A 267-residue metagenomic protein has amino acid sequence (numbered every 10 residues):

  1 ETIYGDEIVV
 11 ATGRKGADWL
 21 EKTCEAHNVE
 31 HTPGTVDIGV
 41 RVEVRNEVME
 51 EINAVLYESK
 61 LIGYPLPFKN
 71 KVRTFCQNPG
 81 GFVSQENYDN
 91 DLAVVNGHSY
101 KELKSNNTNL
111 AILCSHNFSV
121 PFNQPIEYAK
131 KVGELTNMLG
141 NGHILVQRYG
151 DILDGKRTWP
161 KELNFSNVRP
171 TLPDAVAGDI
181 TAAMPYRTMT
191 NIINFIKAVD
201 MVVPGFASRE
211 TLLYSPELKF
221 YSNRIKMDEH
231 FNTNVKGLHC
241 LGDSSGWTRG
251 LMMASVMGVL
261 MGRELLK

Functional and structural regions predicted by a protein language model:
E1-K267: Residues forming the flavin
